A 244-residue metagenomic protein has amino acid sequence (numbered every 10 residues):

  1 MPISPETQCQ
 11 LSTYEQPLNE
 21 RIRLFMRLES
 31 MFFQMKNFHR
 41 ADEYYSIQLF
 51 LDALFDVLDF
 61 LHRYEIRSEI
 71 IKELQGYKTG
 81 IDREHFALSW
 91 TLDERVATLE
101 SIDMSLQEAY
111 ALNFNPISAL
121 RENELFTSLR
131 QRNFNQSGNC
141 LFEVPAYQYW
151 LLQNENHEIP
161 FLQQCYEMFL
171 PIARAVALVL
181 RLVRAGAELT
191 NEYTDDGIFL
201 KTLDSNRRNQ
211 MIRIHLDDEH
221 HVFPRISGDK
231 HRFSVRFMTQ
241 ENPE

Functional and structural regions predicted by a protein language model:
M1-E6, I70-Y77, Q136-L152: Short, compositionally biased low-complexity segments
S4-C9, S30-R40, T79-R83, W150-Q153: Short, charged/polar, low-complexity loop and linker segments that flank or interrupt alpha-helical bundles
C9-K72: N-terminal ordered "arm"
Y14, R40-E43, R67, L88 (+3 more regions): Alpha-helical rod/repeat scaffolding segments in eukaryotic adaptors/tethers and long-chain four-helix cytokines
I22, M26-E29, F33, F55-H62 (+6 more regions): Generic structural signal for well-ordered, non-transmembrane alpha-helical segments in soluble/cytosolic regions
H62-E124: Hydrophobic/aromatic-rich structural module bridging two neighboring secondary-structure elements via a short loop
N115-H221: Long, charge-rich C-terminal accessory regions
N206, Q210-E244: C-terminal structured interaction module
